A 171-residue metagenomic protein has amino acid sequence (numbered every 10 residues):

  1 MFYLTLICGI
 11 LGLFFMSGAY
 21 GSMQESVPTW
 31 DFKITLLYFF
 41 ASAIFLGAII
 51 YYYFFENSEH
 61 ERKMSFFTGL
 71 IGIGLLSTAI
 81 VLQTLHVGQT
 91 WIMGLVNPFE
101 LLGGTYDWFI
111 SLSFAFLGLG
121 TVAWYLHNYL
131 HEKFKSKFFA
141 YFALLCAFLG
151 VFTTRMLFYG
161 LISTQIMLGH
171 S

Functional and structural regions predicted by a protein language model:
M1-K133, A140, A147-G150: Long, contiguous internal "core" modules enriched in hydrophobic/ aromatic residues
F139-L144, I162-I166: Composition- and surface-driven signal marking solvent-exposed, interaction-prone regions in large proteins
T153-S171: Juxtamembrane boundary at the C-terminal end of a transmembrane helix
